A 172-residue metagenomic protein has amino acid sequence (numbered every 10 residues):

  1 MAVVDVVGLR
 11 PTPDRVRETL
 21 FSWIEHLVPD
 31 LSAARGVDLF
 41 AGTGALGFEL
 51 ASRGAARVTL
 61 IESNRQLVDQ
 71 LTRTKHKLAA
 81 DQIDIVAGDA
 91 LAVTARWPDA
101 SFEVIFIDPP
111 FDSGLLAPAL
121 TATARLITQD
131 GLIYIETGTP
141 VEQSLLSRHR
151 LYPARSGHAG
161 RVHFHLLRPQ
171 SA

Functional and structural regions predicted by a protein language model:
M1-A172: Class I S-adenosyl-L-methionine-dependent methyltransferase catalytic core
